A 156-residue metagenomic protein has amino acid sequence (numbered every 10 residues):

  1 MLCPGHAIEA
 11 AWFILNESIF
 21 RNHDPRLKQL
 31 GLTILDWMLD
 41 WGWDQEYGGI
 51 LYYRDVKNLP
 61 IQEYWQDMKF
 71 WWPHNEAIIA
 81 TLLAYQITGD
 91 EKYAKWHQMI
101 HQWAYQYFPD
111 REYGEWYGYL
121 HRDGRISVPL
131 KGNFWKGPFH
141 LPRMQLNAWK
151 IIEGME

Functional and structural regions predicted by a protein language model:
M1-E156: Glycan-recognition and catalytic cores of secretory/periplasmic carbohydrate-active enzymes
